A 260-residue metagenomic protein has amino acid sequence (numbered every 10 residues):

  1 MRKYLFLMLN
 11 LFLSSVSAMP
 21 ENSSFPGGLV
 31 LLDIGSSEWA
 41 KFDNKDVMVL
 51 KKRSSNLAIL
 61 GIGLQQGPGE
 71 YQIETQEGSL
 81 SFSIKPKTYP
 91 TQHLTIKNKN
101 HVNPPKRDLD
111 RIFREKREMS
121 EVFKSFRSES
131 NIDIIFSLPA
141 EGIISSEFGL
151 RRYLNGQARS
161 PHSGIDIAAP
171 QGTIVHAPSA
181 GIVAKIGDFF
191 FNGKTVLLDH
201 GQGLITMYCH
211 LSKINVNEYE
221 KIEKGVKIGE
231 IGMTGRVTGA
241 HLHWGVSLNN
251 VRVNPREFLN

Functional and structural regions predicted by a protein language model:
Y4-S14, I73: Sec-dependent N-terminal signal peptides
S17-P90: Cationic-aromatic interfacial patches
N44, I73, I144, I167 (+4 more regions): Terminal peptide-recognition signature
K45, G63-Q65, K85-K87, G149 (+4 more regions): Solvent-exposed coil/turn segments that connect beta secondary-structure elements in extracytoplasmic/periplasmic
S81-N192: Surface-exposed, glycine-biased beta-strand/turn segments
S163, P178-S212, A240, G245: Zn2+-dependent peptidoglycan hydrolase active-site motif and core
I174-A184, K213-I231: Short, well-structured beta-strand-loop connectors
K194-D199, L204, E220-N260: Conserved, short, structured surface segments that act as functional micro-motifs
